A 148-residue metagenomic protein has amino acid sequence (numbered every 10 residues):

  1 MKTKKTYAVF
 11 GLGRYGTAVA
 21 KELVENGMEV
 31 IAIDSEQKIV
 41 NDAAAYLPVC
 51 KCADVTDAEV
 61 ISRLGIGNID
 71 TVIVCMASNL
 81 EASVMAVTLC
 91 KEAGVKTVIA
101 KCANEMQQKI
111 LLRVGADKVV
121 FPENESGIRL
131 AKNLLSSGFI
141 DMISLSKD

Functional and structural regions predicted by a protein language model:
M1-D148: Cytosolic regulatory regions of ion transport systems
